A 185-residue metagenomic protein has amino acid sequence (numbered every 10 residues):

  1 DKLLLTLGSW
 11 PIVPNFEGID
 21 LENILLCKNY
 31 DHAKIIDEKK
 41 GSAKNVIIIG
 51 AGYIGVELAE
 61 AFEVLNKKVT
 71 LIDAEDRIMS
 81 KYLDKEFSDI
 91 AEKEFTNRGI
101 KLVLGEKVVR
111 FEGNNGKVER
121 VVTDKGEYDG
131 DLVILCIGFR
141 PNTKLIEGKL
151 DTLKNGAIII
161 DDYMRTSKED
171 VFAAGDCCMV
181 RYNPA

Functional and structural regions predicted by a protein language model:
D1-G8, I49, V69, D129-G138: Short hydrophobic core segments
D1-L7, R110-K117: Feature captures the FAD/FMN-dependent oxidoreductase FAD-binding
K2, E22, A43-N45, K67: Nucleotide donor/acceptor-binding cores
L4, L25, I47, T70-I72 (+3 more regions): Hydrophobic/aromatic beta-strand patches that form the interior of the parallel beta-sheet core in alpha/beta enzyme
V13-P14, V56-E57, S80, T143-K144 (+1 more regions): Glycine/Thr-rich phosphate-binding loops of Rossmann-like dinucleotide-binding domains
D20-G41, N115-R120, E127-A185: FAD-site-proximal beta/loop scaffold in flavoenzymes
K28-N29, I49-G52: Glycine-rich Rossmann-fold phosphate-binding loop(s) that bind the pyrophosphate of adenine dinucleotide cofactors
K34, N45, Y53-R110: Rossmann-like dinucleotide-binding cores of NAD(P)H-dependent redox enzymes
